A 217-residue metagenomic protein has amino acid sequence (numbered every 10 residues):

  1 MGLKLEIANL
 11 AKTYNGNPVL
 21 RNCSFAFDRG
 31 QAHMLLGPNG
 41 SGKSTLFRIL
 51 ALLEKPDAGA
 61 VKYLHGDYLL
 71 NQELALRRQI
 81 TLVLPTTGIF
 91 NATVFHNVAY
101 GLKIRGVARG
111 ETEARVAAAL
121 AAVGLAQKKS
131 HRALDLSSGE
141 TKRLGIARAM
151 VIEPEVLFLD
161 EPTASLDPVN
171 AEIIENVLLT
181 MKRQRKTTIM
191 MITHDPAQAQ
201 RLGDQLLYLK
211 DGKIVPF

Functional and structural regions predicted by a protein language model:
L36-P38: The feature captures the beta-strand-to-loop junction immediately N-terminal to the Walker
A51: Helix-to-loop junction immediately C-terminal to a conserved catalytic motif
G59-Y68, L76: Conserved ABC transporter NBD signature motif
K103, G110-K128: Conserved ABC ATPase "signature" region
R132-L136, E140: Conserved ABC ATPase signature
E153: Conserved catalytic motifs of ABC-family nucleotide-binding domains
L157-D160: Catalytic Walker B motif of ABC-type/P-loop ATPase nucleotide-binding domains
